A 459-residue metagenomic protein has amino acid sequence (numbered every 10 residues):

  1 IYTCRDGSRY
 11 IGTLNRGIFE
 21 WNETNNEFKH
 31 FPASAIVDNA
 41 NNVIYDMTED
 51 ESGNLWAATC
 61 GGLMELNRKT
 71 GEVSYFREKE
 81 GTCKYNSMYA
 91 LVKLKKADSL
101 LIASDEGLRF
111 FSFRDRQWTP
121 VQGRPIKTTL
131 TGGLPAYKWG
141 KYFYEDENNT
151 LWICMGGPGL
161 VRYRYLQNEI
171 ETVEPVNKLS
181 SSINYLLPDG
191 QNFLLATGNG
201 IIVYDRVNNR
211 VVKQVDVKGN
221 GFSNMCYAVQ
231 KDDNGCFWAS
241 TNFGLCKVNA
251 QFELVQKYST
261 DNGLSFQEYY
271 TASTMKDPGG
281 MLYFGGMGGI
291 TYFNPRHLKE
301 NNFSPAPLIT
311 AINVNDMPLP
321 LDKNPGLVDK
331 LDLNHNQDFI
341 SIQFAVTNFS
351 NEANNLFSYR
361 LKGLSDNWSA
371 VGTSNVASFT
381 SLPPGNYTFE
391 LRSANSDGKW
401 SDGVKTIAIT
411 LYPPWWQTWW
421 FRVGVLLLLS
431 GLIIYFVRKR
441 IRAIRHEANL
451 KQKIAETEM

Functional and structural regions predicted by a protein language model:
I1-T3, G7-F28: An edge-strand/N-cap motif at the start of beta-rich repeat modules
T3-D6, E49-S52, V92-A97, E145-N148 (+3 more regions): Residue-level detector of Asp-centered blade-edge/turn motifs that repeat once per structural unit in beta-propeller
G7, S34, E51, D98-S99 (+5 more regions): Coil residues (strongly favoring Ser/Thr
S8-I11, N54-A57, S99-I102, T150-I153 (+3 more regions): Conserved beta-propeller blade signature
L14-I18, G61-M64, D105-R109, G156-L160 (+3 more regions): Loop/turn residues immediately N-terminal
N22-N26, N67-G71, F113-R116, R164-N168 (+3 more regions): Short loop/turn segments that connect beta-strands within beta-propeller blades
I36-A40, G81-S87, T119-G140, N177-N184 (+3 more regions): Residue-level "micro-hotspots" composed of small/polar
H446-M459: Cytoplasmic C-terminal tails of single-pass
